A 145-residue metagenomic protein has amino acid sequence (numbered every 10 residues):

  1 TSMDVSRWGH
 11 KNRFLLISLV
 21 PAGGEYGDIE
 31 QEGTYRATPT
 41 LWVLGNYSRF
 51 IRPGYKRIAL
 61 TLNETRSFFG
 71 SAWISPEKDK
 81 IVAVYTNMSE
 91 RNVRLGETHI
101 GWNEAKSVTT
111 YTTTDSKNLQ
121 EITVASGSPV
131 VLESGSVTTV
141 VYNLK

Functional and structural regions predicted by a protein language model:
T1-D4, L62, Y85-N87, E97-H99 (+2 more regions): Active-site proximal loops enriched in glycine and acidic residues that flank catalytic Cys/His/Asp and coordinate
T1-R49, I58-N63: Aromatic/acidic polysaccharide-binding cleft in carbohydrate-active enzymes
D4-H10, E90-V93, K117-Q120: Flexible loop/turn segments at secondary-structure boundaries
R52-I58, A105, G127, G135: Glycine-centered loop/turn motifs
A59, L95-I100, T110, V124-A125: Composition- and surface-driven signal marking solvent-exposed, interaction-prone regions in large proteins
N63-E104, G135: Carbohydrate-binding surface patches
I100-N118: Solvent-exposed beta-hairpin/edge-strand motifs
T123-K145: C-terminal beta-strand-rich structural cap/linker in extracellular carbohydrate-active enzymes
